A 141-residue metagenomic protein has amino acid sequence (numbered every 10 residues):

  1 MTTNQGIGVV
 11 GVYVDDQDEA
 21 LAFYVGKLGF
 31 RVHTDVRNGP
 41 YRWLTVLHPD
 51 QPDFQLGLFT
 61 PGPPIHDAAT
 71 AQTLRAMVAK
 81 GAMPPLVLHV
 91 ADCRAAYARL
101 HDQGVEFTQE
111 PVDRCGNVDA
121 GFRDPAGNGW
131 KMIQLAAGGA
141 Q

Functional and structural regions predicted by a protein language model:
M1-V9, R31-H89, R94-R123, I133-Q141: Vicinal oxygen chelate
G11-Q17: Conserved beta-strand-loop-alpha-helix junction that forms the acyl-donor binding cleft
D18-E19, A95: Alpha-helical macromolecular-interaction surfaces
A20-V25, L100, G127: Conserved active-site tyrosine of GNAT-family acetyltransferases
